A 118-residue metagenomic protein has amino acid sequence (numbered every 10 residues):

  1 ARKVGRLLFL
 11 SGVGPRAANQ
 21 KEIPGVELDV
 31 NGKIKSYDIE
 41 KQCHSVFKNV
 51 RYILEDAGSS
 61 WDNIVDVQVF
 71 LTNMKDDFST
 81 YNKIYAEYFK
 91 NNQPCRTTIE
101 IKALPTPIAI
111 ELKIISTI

Functional and structural regions predicted by a protein language model:
A1-I118: Short, polar/acidic, helix-capping and beta-turn segments at strand->helix junctions that line the mouths
